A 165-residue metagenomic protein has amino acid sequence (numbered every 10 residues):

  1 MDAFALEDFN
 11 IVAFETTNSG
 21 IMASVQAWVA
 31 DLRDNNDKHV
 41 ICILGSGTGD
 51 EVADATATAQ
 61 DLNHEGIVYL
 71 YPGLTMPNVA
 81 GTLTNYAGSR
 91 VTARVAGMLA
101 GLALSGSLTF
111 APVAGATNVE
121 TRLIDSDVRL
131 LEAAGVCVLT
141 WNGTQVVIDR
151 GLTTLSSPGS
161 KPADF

Functional and structural regions predicted by a protein language model:
D2-F165: A glycine- and small-residue-enriched flexible loop/hinge signal that marks low-structured segments
